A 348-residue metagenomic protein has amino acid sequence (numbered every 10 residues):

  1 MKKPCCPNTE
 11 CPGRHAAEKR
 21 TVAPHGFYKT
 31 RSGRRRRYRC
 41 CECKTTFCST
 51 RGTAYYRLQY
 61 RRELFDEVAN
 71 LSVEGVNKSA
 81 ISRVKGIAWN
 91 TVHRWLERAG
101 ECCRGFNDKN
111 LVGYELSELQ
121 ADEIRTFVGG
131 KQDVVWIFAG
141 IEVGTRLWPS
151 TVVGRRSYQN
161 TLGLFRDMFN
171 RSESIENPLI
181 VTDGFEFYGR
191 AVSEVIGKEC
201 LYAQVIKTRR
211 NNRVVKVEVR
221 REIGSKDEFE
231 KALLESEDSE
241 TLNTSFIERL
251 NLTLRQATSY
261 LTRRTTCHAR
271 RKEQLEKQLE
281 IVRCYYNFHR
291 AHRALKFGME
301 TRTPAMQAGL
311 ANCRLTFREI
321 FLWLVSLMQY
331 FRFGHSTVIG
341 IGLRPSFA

Functional and structural regions predicted by a protein language model:
M1-A348: Residue-level recognition of single "structural anchor" positions that define or cap local secondary structure
